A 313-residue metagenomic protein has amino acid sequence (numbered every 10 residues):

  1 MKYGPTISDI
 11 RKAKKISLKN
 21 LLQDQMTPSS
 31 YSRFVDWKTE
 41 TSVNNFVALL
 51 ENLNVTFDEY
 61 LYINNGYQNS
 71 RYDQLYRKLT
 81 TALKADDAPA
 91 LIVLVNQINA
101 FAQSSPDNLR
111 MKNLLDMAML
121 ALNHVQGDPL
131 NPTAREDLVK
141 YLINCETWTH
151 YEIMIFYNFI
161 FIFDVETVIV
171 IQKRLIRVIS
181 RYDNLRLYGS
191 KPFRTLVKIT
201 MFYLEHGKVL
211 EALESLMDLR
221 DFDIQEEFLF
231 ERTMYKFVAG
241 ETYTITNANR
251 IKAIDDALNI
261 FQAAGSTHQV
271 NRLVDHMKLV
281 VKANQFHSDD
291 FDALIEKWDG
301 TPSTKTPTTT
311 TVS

Functional and structural regions predicted by a protein language model:
M1-A13: A short, Lys/Arg-rich alpha-helix, primarily the initiator
K15-S32: Short alpha-helical DNA-recognition segment
N44-E59: DNA major-groove recognition helix of helix-turn-helix/homeodomain DNA-binding modules
I63-P89, N259-F261, P307-S313: Short, charged recognition helix plus adjacent turn of helix-turn-helix-like nucleic-acid-binding domains
R77, M111-A121, M154, N158 (+5 more regions): "A position-specific structural signal for the A-helix of alpha-solenoid helical repeats
V95-Q103, D137-I143, I176-N184, L216-Q225 (+1 more regions): Amphipathic alpha-helical segments of tetratricopeptide repeats
N99-G207: Mid-protein regulatory/catalytic core that forms ligand/cofactor-binding pockets and protein-protein interaction
A248-S313: C-terminal non-catalytic interaction modules
